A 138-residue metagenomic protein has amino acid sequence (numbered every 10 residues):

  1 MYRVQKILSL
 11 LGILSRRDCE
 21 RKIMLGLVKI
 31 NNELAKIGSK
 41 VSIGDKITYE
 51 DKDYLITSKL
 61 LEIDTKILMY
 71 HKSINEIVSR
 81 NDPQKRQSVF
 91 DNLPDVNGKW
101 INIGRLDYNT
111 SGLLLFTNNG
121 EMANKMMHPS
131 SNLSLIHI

Functional and structural regions predicted by a protein language model:
M1-I136: Basic, flexible Lys/Arg- and Gly-enriched helix-loop patches that mediate nucleic-acid binding at interfaces with rRNA
